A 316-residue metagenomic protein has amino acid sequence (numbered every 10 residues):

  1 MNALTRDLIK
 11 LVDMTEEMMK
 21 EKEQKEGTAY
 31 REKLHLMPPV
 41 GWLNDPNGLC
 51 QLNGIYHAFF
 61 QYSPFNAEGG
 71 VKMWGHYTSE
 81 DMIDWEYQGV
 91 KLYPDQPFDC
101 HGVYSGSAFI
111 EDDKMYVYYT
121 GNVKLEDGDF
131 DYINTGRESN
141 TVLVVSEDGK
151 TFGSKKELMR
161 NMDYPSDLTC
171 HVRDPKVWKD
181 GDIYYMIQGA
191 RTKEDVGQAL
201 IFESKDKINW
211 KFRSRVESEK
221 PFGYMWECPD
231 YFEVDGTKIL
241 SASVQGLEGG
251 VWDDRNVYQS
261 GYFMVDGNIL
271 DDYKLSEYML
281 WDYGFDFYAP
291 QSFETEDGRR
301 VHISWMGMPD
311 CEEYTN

Functional and structural regions predicted by a protein language model:
M1-D174, K179-Y224, E233-Y283, D297-G298 (+1 more regions): Beta-rich carbohydrate-recognition and catalytic domains
Y224-P229, Y288-P290: Repeated scaffold domains used in trafficking and secretory/extracellular systems, primarily beta-propellers
G284-Y288, F293-E294: Catalytic and ligand-binding motifs that coordinate phosphates/metal ions in nucleic-acid-processing enzymes
